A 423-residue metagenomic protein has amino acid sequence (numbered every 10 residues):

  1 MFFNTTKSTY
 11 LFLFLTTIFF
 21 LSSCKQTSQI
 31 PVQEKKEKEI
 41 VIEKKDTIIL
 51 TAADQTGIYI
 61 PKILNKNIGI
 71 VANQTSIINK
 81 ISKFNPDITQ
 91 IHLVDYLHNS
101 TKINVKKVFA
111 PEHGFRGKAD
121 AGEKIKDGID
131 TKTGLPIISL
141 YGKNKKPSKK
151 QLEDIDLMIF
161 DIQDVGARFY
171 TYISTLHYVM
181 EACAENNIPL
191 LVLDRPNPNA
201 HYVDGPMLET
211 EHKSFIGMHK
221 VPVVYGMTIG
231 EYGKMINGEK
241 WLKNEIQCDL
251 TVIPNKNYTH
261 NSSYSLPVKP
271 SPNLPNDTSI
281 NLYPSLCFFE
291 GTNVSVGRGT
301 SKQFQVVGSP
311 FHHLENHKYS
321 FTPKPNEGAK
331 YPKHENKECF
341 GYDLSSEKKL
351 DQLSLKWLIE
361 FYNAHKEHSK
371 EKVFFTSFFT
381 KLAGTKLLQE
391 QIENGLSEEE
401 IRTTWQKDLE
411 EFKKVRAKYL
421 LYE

Functional and structural regions predicted by a protein language model:
F20-S23: C-terminal motif of bacterial Sec signal peptides marking the signal peptidase cleavage site
K25-V32: Bacterial lipoprotein signal-peptidase II cleavage site
R116-A121, L191-K213: Glycine-rich, charge-decorated loop segments at or immediately adjacent to ligand/cofactor-binding or catalytic sites
I125-I155: Glycine-rich oxoanion-binding loops at beta->alpha junctions
D164-L176: Glycine/threonine-rich flexible loop motifs
K213-Y283: Conserved anion/nucleotide-ligand pocket segment
K256-E335: Glycine-rich, aromatic-lined ligand/substrate-binding cores of catalytic and carbohydrate-binding domains
Q303, V307-T404: Conserved functional hotspot residues or short segments at active or partner-binding sites across diverse domains
